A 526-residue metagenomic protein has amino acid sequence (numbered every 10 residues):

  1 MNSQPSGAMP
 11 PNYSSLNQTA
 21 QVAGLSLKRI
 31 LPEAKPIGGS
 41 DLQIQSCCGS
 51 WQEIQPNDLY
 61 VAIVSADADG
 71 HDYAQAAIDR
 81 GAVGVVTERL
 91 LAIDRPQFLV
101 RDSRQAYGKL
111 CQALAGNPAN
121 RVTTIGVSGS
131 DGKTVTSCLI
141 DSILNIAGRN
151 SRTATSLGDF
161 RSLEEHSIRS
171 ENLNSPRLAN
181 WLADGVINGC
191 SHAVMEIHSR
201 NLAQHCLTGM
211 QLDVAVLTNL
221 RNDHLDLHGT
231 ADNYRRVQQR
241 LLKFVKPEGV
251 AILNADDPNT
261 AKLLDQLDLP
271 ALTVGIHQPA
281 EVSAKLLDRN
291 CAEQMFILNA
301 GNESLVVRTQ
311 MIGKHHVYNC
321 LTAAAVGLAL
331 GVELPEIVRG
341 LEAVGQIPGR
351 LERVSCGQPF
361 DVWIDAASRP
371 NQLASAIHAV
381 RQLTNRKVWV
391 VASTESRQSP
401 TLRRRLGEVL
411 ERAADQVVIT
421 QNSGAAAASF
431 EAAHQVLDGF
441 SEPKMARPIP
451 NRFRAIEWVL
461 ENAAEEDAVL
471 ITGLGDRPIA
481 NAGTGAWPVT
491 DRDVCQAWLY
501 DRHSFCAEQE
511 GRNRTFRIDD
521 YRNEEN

Functional and structural regions predicted by a protein language model:
M1-P36, P56-L59, T322-N526: ATP-dependent carboxylate-amine ligase
N2-S128, V135-A147, P279-S283, N290 (+4 more regions): Short, basic phosphate-binding NTP loop
S65-D67, S199-R200, R221-D223, D257-P258 (+5 more regions): Short glycine-rich anion-binding loops that position phosphate/pyrophosphate groups of nucleotides and phosphorylated
A74-D79, V186, T208, R381: Non-catalytic positions within long, well-ordered alpha-helices that form the structural scaffold/packing of enzyme
V83, D213, D415: Receiver (REC) domain switch/active-site residues of two-component response regulators
T87-D94, N188, L212-V362, N385 (+3 more regions): Acidic, Mg2+-coordinating active-site environments of NTP-dependent enzymes
D94-S103, E165-R169, D268-T273: Active-site regions of enzymes building and remodeling cell-envelope glycoconjugates
Y107-A255, N259-L267, A300, T384 (+2 more regions): Phosphate-binding loop of NTP-binding sites
